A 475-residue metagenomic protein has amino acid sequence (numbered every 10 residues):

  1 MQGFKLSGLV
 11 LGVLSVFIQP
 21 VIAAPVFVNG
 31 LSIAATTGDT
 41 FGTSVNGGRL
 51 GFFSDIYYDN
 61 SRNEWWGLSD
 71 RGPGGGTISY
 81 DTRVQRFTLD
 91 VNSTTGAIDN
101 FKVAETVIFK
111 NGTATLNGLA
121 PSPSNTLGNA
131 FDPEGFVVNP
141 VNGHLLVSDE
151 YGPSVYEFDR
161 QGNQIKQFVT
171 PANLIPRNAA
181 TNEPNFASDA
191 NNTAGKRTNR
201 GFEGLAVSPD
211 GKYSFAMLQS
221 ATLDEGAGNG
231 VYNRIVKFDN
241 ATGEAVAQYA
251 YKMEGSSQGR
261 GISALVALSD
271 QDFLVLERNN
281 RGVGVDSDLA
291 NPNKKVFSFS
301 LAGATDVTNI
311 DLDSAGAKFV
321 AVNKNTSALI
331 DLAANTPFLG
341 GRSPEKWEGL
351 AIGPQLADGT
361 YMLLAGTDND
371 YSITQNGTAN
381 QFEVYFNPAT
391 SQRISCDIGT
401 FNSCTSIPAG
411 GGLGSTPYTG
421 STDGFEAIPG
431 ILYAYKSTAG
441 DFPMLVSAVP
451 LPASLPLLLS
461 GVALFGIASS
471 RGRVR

Functional and structural regions predicted by a protein language model:
M1-G8: Bacterial N-terminal signal peptides that target proteins for export
F4, S154, T374, A453-L458: A residue-level detector for conformationally permissive "hinge/kink" positions
G8-F17: Bacterial N-terminal signal peptides
Q19-A23: Sec/Tat signal peptide C-region and signal peptidase I cleavage site
A24-S447: Sequence/structural signature of beta-propeller domains
P450-S469: A short, hydrophobic C-terminal helix/tail in secreted or cell-surface proteins
G472-R475: Short, charged juxtamembrane terminal tails flanking transmembrane helices
